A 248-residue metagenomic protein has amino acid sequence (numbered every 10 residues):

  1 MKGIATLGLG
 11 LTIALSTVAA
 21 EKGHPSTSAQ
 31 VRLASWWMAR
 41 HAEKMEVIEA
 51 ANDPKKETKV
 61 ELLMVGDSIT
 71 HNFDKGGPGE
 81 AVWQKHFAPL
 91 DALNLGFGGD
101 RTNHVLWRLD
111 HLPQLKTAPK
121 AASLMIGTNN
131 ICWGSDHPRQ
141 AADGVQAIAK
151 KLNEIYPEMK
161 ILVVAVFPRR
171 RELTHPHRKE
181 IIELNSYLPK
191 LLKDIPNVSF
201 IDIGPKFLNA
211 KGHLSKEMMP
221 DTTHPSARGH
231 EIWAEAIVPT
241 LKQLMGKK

Functional and structural regions predicted by a protein language model:
M1-V65, I69-E80, Q84-K85, Q243-K248: N-terminal secretory targeting modules
G66-D67, V164, I201: Active-site flanking residues adjacent to catalytic metal/cofactor-binding acidic residues
I69, F73, L109-P113, I126 (+7 more regions): Sec/Tat-exported extracytoplasmic proteins
H71-A88, T102-Q146, K151, E158 (+2 more regions): Oxyanion-hole/transition-state-stabilizing segment in secreted/luminal serine hydrolases and related acyltransferases
P89-G99: A short beta-strand-loop structural module common to alpha/beta enzyme folds
Q140-D143, A147-E154, K179, E183-K190: Alpha-helical scaffolding segments of alpha/beta enzyme cores, especially the outer helices of TIM-barrel or partial
P168-K248: Catalytic His-Asp segment of secreted/periplasmic serine-dependent ester chemistry enzymes
